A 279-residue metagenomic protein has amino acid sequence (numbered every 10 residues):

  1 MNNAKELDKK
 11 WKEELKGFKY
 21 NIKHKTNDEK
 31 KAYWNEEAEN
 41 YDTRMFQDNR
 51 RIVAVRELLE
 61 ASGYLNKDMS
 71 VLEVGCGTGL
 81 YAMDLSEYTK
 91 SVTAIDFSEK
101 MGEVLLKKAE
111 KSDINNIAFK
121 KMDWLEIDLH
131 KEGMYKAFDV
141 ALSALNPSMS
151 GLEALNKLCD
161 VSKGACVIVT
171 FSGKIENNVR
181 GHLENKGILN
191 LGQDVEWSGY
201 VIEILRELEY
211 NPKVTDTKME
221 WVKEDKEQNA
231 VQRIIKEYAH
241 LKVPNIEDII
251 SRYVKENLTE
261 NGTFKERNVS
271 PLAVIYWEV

Functional and structural regions predicted by a protein language model:
N2-L65: Conserved class I S-adenosyl-L-methionine
L72, L80-E126: Class I SAM-dependent methyltransferase SAM/SAH-binding core
G77: Conserved glycine-rich SAM-binding loop
F138-E153: A short SAM/SAH-binding and catalytic strip from SAM-dependent methyltransferases
L152-V167: A short glycine-rich, Lys/Arg-flanked "PGG" loop and its adjoining helix->strand segment in the class I
V167-G192: Conserved class I S-adenosyl-L-methionine
D194-E209, K213: Short alpha-helix
K213-V279: Conserved Class I S-adenosyl-L-methionine
